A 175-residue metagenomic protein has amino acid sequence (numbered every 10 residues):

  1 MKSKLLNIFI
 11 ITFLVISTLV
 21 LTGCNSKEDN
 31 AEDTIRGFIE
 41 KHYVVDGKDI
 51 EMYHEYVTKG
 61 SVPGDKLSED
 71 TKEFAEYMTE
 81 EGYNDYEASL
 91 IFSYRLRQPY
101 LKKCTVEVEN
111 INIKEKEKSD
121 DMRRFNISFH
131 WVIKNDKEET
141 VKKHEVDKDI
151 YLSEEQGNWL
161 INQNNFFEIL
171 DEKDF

Functional and structural regions predicted by a protein language model:
M1-I10: Bacterial N-terminal signal peptides that target proteins for export
V20-G23: C-terminal motif of bacterial Sec signal peptides marking the signal peptidase cleavage site
N25-D33, M122, N135: Charge-rich, low-complexity intrinsically disordered segments
K27-Y100: Core segments of small alpha/beta cavity-forming domains
Y43-G47, F129-K137, L152-Q156: Beta-strand elements of well-folded, non-transmembrane domains
S93-D136: Surface-exposed, charged secondary-structure patches
E138, K143-F175: Short beta-strand edge/turn micro-motifs at domain boundaries
